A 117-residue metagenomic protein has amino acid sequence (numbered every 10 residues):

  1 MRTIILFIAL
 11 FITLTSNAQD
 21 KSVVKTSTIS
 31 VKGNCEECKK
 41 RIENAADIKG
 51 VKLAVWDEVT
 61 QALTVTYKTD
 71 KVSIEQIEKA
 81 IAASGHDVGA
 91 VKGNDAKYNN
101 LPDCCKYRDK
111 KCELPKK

Functional and structural regions predicted by a protein language model:
M1-V23: Bacterial Sec-dependent N-terminal signal peptides
T26-V55: N-terminal targeting signals for Sec/Tat export/insertion, comprising classic cleavable signal peptides
R41-N44, Q76-G85: Short amphipathic alpha-helices in soluble, non-transmembrane regions that often serve as interface/regulatory elements
K52-D57, D87-G89: Short, well-structured beta-strand/strand-turn elements
E58-T66, A96-P102: Surface-exposed aromatic
K68-V72: Helix N-cap motif at beta-to-alpha junctions
G85-K97: Conserved short beta-strand edge segments in small beta-sheet-based binding/regulatory domains
Y98-K117: Short, low-order "capping/linker" segments at domain edges
